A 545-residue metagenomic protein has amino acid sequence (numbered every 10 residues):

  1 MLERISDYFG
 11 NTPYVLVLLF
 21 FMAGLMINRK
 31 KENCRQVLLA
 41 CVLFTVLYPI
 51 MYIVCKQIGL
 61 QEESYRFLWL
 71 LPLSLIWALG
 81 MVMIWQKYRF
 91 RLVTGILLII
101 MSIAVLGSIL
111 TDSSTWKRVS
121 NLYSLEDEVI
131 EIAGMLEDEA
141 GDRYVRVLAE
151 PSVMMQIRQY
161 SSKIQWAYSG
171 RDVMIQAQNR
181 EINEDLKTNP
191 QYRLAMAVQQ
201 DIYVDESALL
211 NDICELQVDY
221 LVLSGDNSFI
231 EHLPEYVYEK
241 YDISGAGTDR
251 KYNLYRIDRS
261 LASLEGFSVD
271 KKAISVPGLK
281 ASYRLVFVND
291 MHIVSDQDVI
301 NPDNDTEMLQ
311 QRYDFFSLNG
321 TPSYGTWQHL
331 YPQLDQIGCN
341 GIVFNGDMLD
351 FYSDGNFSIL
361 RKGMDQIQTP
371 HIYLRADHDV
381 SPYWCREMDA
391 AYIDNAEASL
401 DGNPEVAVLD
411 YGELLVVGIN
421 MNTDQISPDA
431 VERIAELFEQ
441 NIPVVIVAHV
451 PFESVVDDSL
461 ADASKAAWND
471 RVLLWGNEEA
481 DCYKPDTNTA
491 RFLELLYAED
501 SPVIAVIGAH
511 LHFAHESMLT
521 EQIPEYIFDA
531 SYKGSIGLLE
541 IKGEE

Functional and structural regions predicted by a protein language model:
Y14-N33: Hydrophobic, aromatic-rich transmembrane alpha-helices and their immediate juxtamembrane boundary segments
K31-V54: Transmembrane alpha-helix segments characteristic of polytopic inner-membrane glycan-assembly/cell-envelope
I58-W85: Hydrophobic/aromatic-rich transmembrane helices and adjacent perimembrane loops
T94-Y123: Transmembrane alpha-helical segments
L136-N189, V218-N227: Short periplasmic/luminal acceptor-recognition loop of GT-C membrane glycosyltransferases, typified by
N183, P190-Q199, F287-G325, S381-L400 (+1 more regions): Acidic/histidine-rich helix-loop elements that form or flank divalent-metal/phosphate-binding sites at the catalytic
S263-S353: N-terminal active-site segment of His-dependent metallophosphoesterases
F267-P277, D354-V445, N469-G476, F492-L495 (+2 more regions): Extended active-site neighborhood of metal-dependent phosphoesterases/phosphodiesterases
